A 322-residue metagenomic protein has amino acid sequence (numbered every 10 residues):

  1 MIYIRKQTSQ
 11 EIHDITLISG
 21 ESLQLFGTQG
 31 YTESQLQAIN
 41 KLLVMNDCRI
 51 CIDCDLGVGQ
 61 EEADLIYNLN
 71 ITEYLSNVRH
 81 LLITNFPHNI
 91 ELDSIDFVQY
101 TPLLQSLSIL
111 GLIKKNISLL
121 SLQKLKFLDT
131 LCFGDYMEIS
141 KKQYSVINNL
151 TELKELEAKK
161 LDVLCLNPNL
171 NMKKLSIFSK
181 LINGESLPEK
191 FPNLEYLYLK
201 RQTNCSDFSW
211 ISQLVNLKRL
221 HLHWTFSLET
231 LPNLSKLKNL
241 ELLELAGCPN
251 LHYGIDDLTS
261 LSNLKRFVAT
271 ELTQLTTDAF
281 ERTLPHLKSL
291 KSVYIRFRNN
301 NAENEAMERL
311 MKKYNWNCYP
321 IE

Functional and structural regions predicted by a protein language model:
R5-S9, E21-A38, V44, C48-I71 (+12 more regions): Concave beta-strand-loop units of leucine-rich repeat
S9, D14-I15: Short, Lys/Arg-rich amphipathic segments at extreme N-termini
L17-S19: N-terminal leader/linker segments that initiate helical-solenoid repeat arrays
A306-R309, K313: C-terminal interaction modules of eukaryotic adaptor/scaffold proteins
